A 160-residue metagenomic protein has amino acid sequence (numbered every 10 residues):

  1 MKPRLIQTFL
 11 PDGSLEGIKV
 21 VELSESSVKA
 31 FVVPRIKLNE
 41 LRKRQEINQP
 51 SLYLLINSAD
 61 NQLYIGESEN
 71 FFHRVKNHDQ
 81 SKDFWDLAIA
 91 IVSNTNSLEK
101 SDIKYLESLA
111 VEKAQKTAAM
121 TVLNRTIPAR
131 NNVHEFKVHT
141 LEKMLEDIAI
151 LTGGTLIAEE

Functional and structural regions predicted by a protein language model:
M1-P50, S58, F71-E160: Boundary/linker segments flanking structured domains
Y53-L55, Q62-E69: GIY-YIG nuclease signature motif recognition
